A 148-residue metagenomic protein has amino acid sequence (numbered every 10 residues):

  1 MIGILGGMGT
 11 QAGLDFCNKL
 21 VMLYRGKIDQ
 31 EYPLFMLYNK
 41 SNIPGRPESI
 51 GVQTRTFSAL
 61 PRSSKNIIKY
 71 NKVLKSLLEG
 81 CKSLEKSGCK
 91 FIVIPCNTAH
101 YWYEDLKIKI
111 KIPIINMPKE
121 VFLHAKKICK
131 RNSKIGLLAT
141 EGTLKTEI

Functional and structural regions predicted by a protein language model:
M1-I148: Non-catalytic structural scaffold of enzyme domains
